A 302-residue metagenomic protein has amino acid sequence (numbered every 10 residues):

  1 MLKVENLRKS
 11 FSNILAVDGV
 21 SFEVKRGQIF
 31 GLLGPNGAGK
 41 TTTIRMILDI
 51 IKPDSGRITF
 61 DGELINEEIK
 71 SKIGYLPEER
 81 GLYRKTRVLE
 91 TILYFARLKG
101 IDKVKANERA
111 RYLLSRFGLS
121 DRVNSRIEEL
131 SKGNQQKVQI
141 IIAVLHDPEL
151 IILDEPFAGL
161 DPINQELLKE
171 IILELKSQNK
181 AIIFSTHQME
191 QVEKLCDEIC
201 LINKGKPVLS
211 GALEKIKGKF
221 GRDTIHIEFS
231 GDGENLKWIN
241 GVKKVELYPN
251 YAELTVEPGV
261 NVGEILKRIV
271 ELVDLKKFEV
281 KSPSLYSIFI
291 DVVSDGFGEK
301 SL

Functional and structural regions predicted by a protein language model:
L2, K9-N203, L209: ABC transporter nucleotide-binding domains
E5, K25, E228-S230, T255-E257 (+1 more regions): A structural detector for beta-sheet-dominated domains
K9, K244-L247, V280: Hydrophobic/anchoring residues in structured secondary elements
L15, N240-K243, V273: Structural motif
E63-L64, P207, S230, G259-V260 (+1 more regions): Short, surface-exposed acidic/glycine-rich loop or hinge patches that mediate macromolecular interfaces
S71, G221-I225, D274: A generic structural signal for short beta-strands and their flanking turns/coil linkers
E170-E257: ABC transporter nucleotide-binding domain
E257-L302: C-terminal coupling/interaction segments
